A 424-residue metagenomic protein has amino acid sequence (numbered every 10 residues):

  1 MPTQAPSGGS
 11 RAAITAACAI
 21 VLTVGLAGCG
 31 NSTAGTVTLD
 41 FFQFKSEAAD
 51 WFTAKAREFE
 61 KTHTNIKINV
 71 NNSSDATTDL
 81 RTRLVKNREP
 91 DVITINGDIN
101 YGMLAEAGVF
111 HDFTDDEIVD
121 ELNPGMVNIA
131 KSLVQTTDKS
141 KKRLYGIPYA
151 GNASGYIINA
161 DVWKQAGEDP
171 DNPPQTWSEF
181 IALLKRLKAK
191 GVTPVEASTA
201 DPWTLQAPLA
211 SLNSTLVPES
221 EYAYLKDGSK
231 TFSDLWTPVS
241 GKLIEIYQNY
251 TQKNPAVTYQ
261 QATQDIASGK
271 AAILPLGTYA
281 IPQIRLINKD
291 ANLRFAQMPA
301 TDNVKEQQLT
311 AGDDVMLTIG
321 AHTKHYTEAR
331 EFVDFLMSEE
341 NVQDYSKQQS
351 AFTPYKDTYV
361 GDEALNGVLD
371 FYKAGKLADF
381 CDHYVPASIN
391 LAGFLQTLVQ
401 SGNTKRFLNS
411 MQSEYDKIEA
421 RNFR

Functional and structural regions predicted by a protein language model:
P2-A5, R11-M103, A107, V119 (+7 more regions): Conserved N-terminal structural module of periplasmic/extracytoplasmic solute-binding proteins
N72-L80, Q175-I181, N254-A267: Short helix-initiation/N-cap motifs at beta->coil->alpha
D98-G155, I181, F295: Hinge/lid segment of periplasmic solute-binding proteins
T114-I129, N172-P173, L216-P238, L286-N288 (+1 more regions): Short, solvent-exposed loop/beta-turn-alpha elements that line the ligand-binding surface or hinge of extracytoplasmic
K141-Y149, S154, S178-G228, A271: Extracytoplasmic/periplasmic solute-binding protein
K164, P170, Q343, A374-R424: Conserved C-terminal helix/tail region of periplasmic/extracytoplasmic solute-binding proteins
A166, Q248, R285-Q348: Extracytoplasmic/periplasmic substrate-recognition and gating elements
L183-R186, L225-P255: Glycine-centered hinge/linker elements that transmit conformational signals in sensory and ligand-binding systems
